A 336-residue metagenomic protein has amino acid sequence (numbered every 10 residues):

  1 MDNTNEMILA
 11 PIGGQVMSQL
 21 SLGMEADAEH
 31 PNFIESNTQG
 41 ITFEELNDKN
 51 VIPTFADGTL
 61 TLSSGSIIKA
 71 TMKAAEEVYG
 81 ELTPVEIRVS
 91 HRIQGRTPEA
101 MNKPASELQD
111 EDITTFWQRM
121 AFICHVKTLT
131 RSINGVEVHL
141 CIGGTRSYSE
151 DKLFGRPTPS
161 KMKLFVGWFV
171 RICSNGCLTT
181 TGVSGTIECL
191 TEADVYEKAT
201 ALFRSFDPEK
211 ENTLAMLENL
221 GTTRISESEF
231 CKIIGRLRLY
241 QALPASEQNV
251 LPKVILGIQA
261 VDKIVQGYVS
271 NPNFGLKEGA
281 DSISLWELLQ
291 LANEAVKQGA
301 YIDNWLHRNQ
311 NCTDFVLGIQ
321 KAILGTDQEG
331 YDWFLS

Functional and structural regions predicted by a protein language model:
M1-E99, L108: Feature for intrinsically disordered/low-complexity regulatory segments and propeptides
M1-P31, M101-S336: Intrinsically disordered, low-complexity regions enriched in serine/threonine
